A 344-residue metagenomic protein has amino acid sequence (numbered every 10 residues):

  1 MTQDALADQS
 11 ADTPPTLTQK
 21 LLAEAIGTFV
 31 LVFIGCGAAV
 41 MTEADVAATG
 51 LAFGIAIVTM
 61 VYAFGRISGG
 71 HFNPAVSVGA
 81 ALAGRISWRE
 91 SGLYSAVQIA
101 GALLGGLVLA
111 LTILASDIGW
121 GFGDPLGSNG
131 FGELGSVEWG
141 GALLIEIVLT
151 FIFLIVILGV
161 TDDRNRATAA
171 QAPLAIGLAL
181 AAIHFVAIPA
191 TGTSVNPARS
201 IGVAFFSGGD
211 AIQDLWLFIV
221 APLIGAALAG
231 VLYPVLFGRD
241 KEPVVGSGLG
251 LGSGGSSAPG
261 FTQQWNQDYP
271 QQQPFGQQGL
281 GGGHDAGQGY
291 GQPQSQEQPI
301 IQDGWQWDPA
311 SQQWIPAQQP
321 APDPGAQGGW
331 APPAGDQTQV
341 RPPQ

Functional and structural regions predicted by a protein language model:
M1-Q344: Membrane-interface helix-loop junctions and terminal tails of multi-pass membrane proteins
